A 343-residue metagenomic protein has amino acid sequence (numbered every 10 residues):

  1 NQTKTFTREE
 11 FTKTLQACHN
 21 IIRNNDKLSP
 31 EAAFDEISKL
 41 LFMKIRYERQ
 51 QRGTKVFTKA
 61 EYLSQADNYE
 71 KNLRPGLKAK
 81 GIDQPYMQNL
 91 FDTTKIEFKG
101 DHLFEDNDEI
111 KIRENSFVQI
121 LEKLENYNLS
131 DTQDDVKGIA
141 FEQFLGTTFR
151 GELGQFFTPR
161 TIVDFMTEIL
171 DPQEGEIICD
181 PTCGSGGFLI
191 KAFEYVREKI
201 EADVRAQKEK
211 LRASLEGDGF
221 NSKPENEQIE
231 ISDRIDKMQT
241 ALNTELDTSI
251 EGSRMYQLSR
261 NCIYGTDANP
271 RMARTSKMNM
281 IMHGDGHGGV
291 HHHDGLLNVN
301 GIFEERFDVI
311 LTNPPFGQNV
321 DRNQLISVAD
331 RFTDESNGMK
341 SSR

Functional and structural regions predicted by a protein language model:
N1-G53, F57-K59: Accessory nucleic-acid engagement/destabilization modules that flank
T7-A17, K137-Q143, P172, T248-E251: Active-site-adjacent bridging/hinge elements
Q16, E31-L40, V118, D134 (+5 more regions): Non-catalytic, well-ordered alpha-helical scaffold segments
A17, I21-I22, V136-T161, T167-I169: Class I SAM-dependent transferase core
F42, R49-G146: Long recognition/docking surfaces used for binding and targeting
Q155-V309, G317-N319: Conserved S-adenosyl-L-methionine
F316, V320-A329: Beta-propeller blade termini and top-face loops
D330-R343: Glycine-rich S-adenosyl-L-methionine
